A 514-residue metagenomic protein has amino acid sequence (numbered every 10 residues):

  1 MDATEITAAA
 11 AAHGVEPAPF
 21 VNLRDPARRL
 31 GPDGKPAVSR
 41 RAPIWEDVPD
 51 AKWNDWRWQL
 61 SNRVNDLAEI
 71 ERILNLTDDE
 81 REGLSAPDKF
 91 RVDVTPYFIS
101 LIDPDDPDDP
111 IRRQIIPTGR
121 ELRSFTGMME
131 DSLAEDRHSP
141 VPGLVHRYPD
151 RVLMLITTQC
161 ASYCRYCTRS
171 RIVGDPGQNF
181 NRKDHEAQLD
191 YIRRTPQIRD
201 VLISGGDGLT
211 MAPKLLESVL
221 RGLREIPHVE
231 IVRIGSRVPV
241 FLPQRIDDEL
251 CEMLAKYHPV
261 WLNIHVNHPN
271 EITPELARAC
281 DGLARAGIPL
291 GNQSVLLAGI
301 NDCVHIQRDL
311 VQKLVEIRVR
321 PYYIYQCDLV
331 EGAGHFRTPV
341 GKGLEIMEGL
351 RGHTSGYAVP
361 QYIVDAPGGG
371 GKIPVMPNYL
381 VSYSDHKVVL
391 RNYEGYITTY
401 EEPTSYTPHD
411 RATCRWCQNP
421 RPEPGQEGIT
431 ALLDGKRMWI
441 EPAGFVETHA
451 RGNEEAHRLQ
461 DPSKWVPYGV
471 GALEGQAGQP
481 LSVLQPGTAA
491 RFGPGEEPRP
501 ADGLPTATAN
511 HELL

Functional and structural regions predicted by a protein language model:
M1-H146, L504, H511-L513: Flexible, acidic/Gly-rich N-terminal and inter-domain linker regions that tether and position cofactor-handling modules
D2-T4, Q418-L514: C-terminal non-catalytic accessory extensions
I6-T7, D281-R285, M376: Long, compositionally biased intrinsically disordered regions
H146-K183, I234, E512: Canonical Radical SAM [4Fe-4S] cluster-binding loop centered on the CxxxCxxC motif and its immediate flanking residues
M154-L155, L202-S204: Short glycine-rich or small-residue beta-strand-to-loop segments that form or flank ligand, phosphate, metal/Fe-S
E186-D200, G206-T354: Conserved AdoMet/S-adenosylmethionine-binding subsite of the radical SAM
M347-R458: C-terminal accessory regions of radical SAM enzymes
